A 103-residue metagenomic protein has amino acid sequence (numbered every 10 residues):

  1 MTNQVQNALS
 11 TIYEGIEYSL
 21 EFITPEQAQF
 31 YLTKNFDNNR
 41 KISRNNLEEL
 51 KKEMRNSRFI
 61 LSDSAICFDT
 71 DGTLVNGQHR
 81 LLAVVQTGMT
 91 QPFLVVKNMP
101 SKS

Functional and structural regions predicted by a protein language model:
T2-Q86, T90-K97: Short alpha-helix boundary/capping and kink motifs at helix termini
K102-S103: Hydrophobic alpha-helical segments and helix pairs
